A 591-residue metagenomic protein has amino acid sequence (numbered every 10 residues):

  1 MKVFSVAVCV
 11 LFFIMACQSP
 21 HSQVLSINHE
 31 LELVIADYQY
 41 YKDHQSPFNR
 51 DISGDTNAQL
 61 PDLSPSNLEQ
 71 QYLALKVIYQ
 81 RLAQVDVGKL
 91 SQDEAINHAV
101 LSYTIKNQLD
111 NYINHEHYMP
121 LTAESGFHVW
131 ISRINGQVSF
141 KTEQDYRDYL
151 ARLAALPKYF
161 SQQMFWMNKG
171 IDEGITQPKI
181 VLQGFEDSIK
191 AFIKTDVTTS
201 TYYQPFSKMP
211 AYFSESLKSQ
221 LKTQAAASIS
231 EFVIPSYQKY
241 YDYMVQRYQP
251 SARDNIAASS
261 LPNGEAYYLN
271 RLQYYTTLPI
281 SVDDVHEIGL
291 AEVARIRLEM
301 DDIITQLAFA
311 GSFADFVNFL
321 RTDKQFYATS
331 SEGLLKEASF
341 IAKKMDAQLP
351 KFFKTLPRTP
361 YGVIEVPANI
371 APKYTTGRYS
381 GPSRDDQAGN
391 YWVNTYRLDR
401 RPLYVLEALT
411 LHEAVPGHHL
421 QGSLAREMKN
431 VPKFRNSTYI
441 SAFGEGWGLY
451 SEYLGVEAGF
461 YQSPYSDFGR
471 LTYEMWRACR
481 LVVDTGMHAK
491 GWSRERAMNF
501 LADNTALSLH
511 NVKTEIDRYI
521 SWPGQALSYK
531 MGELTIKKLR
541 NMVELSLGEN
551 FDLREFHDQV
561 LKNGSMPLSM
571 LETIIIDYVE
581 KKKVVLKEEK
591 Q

Functional and structural regions predicted by a protein language model:
K2-C9: Sec-dependent signal peptide recognition, specifically the positively charged N-region followed immediately by
M15-A16: C-terminal motif of bacterial Sec signal peptides marking the signal peptidase cleavage site
S19-Q591: N-terminal maturation segment of proteins
